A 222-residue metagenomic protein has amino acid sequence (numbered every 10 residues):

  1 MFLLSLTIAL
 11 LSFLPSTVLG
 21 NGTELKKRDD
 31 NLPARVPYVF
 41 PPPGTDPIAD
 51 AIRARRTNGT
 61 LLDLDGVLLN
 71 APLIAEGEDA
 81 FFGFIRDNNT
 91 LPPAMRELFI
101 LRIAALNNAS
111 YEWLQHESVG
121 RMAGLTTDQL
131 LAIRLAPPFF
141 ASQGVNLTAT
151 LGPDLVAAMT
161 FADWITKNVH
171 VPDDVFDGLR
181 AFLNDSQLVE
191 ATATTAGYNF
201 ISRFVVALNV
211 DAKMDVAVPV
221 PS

Functional and structural regions predicted by a protein language model:
M1-G22: Fungal secretory targeting signals
L19-S222: Hydrophobic alpha-helical segments
